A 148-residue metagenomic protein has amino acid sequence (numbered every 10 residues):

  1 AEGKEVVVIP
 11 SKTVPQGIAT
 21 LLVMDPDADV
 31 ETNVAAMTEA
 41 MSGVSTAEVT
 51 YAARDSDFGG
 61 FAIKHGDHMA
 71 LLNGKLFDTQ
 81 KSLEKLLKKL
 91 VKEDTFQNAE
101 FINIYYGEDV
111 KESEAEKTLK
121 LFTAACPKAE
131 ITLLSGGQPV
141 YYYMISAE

Functional and structural regions predicted by a protein language model:
A1-E148: N-terminal loops that bind phosphate or other acidic moieties and the adjacent beta-alpha structural core
